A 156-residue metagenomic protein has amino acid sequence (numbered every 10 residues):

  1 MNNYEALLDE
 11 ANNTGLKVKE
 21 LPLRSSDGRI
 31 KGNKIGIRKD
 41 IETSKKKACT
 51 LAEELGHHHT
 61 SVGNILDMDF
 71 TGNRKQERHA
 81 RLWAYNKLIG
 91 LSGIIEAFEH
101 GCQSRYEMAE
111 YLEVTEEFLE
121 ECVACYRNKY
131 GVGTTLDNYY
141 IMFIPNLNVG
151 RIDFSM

Functional and structural regions predicted by a protein language model:
M1-T50, L55-M156: Active-site hotspot residues in diverse enzymes, especially metal/ion-binding acidic/histidine motifs
